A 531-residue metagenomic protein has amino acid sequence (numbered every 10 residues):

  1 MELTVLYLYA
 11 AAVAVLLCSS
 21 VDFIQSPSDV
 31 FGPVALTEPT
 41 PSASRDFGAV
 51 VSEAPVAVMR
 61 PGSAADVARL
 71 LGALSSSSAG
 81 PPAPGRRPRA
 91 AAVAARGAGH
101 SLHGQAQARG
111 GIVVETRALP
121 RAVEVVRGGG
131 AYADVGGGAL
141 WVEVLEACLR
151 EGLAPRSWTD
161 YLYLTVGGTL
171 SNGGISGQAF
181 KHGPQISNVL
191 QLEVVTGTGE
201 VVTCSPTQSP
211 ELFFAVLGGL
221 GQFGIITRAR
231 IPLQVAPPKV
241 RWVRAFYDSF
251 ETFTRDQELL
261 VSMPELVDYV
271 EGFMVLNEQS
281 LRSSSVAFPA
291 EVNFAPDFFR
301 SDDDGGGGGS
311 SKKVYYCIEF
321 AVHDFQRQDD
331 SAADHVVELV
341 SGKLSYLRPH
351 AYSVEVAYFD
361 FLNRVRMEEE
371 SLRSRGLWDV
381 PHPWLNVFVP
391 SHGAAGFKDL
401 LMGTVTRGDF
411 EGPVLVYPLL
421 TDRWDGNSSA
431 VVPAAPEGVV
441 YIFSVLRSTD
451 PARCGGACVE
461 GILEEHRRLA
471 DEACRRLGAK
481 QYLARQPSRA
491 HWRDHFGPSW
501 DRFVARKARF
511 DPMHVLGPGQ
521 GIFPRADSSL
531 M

Functional and structural regions predicted by a protein language model:
M1-M531: Noncatalytic alpha-helical scaffold of FAD-dependent oxidoreductases
